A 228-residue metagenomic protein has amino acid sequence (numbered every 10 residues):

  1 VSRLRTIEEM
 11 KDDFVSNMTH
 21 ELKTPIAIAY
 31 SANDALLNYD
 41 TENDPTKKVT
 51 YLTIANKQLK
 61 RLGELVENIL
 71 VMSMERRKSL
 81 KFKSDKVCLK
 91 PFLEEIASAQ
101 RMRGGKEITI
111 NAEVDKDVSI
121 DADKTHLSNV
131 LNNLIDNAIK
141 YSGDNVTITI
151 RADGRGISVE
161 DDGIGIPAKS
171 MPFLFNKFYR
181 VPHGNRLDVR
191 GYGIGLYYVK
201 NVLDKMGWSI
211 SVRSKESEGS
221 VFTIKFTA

Functional and structural regions predicted by a protein language model:
K57-L62: Short alpha-helical segment of the dimerization/phosphotransfer core of two-component systems
K83-K86, T109-S119: Conserved catalytic submotifs in the C-terminal HATPase_c
A138-I139: Short helix-loop "hinge" at the ATP-lid/N-box region of the Bergerat-fold HATPase_c
N145-G156: Short beta-strand/loop element within the Bergerat-fold HATPase_c
D161: Acidic ATP/Mg2+-coordinating residue in the GHKL
I166-R180: Short conserved segment of the HATPase_c
G207-W208: Conserved glycine-rich
